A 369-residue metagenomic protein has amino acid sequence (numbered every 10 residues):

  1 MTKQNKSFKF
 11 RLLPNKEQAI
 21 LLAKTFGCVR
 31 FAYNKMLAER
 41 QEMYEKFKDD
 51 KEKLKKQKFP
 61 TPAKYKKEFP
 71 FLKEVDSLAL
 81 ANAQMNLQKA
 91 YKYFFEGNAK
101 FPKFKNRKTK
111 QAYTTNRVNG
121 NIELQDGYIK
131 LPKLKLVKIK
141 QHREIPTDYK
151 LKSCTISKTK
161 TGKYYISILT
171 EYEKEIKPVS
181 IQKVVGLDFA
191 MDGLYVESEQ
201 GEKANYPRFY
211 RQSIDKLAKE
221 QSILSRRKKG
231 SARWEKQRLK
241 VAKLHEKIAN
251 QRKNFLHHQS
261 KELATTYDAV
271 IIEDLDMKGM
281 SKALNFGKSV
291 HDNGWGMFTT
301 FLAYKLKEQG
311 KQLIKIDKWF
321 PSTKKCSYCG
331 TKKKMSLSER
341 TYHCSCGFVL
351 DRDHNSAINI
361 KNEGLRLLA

Functional and structural regions predicted by a protein language model:
M1-L80: Gly/serine-rich nucleotide phosphate-binding loop at the start of the catalytic core of nucleotide/ADP-ribose-handling
F8-L12, L136-R143, K203-Y206: Generic detection of short hydrophobic beta-strand segments and adjacent strand-loop junctions
Q18, L22, V29, D76-A83 (+2 more regions): Hydrophobic (often cysteine-bearing) scaffold residues that line and stabilize catalytic clefts of nucleotide/cofactor
K24, F31, E42, N82-M85 (+5 more regions): Alpha-helical coiled-coil heptad-repeat segments used for dimerization/assembly
M36, A79-F95, H354-G364, L368: Stable alpha-helical structural segments in soluble proteins, enriched in small hydrophobic residues
L37-Y44, Y91, F95-P102, Y172: Long, hydrophobic, amphipathic alpha-helical segments used as structural scaffolds
K53-T159: Acidic carboxylate diad motif detector
T147, K160-A369: Positively charged, helix-rich recognition surfaces that bind polyanionic ligands
